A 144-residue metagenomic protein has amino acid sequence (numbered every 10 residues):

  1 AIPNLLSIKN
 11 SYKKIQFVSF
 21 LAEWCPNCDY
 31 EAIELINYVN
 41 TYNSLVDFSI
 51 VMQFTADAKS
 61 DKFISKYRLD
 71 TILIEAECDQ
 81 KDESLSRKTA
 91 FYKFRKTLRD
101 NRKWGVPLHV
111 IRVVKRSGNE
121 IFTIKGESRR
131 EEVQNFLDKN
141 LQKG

Functional and structural regions predicted by a protein language model:
A1, K125-G144: Non-globular targeting/processing and membrane-anchoring segments
A1-I8: N-terminal "domain-start" segment that seeds a small globular fold
I8-P26: Short active-site neighborhood of thiol/selenol oxidoreductases, capturing the structured segment around
Y12-Q16, N43-D47, R68-I72, V106: Loop/turn elements at helix/coil->beta-strand transitions in domains of secreted/extracellular proteins
E23-Y30, L108: C-type cytochrome heme c attachment motif
Y30-L69, K88-K93: Structural microenvironment flanking redox-active thiols in thiol-disulfide oxidoreductases
D57-R87, T97-R102: Structural alpha/beta surface segment adjacent to cysteine/selenocysteine redox centers across thiol/disulfide enzymes
D82-Q134: Thiol/disulfide oxidoreductase modules built on the thioredoxin-like
